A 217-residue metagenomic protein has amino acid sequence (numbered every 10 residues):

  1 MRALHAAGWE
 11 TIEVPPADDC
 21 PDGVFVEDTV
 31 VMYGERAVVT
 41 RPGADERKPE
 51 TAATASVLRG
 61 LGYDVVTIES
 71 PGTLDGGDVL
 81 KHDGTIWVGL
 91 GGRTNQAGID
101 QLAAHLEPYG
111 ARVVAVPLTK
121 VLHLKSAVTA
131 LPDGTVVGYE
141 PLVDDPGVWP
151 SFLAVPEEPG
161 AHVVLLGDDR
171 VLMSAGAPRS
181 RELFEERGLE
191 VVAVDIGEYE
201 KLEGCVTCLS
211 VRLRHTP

Functional and structural regions predicted by a protein language model:
M1-P217: The feature marks the mature, well-folded catalytic cores of soluble enzymes
